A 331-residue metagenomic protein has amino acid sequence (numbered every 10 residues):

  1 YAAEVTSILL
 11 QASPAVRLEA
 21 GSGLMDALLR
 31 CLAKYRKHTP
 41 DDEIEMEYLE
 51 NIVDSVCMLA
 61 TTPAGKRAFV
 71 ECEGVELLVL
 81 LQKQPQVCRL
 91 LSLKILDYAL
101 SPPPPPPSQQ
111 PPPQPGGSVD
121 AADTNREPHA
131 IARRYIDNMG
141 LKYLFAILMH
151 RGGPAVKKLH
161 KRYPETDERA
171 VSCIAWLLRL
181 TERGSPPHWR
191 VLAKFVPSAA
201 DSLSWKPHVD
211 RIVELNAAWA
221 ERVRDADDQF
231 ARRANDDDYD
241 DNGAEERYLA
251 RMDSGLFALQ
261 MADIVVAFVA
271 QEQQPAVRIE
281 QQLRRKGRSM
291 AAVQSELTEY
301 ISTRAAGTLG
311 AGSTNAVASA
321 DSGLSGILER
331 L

Functional and structural regions predicted by a protein language model:
Y1-A2, G21, P40-I52, Q84-S92 (+5 more regions): Helix-start/N-cap signature of alpha-helical segments
Y1-P14, R30, E47-A64, L80 (+5 more regions): Alpha-helical solenoid repeat architecture
L9-D26, D42, T62-C72, P105-P107 (+3 more regions): Elongated alpha-helical scaffolds that mediate protein-protein interactions in large eukaryotic proteins, primarily
L24-H38, E76-P85, D137-A155, F195-A234 (+2 more regions): Amphipathic alpha-helical segments within extended alpha-helical solenoids and repeat-rich scaffolds in large
Q82, P105-P106, R126-I131, M149-T166 (+1 more regions): Acidic, serine/threonine- and proline-rich low-complexity regulatory regions
P106-T124, R232-D238: Intrinsically disordered, low-complexity domain-flanking/linker segments in eukaryotic proteins, enriched
L148, G153-V171, A175-A193: Long, charge-rich C-terminal accessory regions
D228-L331: Long C-terminal extensions of eukaryotic subunits of large macromolecular complexes
